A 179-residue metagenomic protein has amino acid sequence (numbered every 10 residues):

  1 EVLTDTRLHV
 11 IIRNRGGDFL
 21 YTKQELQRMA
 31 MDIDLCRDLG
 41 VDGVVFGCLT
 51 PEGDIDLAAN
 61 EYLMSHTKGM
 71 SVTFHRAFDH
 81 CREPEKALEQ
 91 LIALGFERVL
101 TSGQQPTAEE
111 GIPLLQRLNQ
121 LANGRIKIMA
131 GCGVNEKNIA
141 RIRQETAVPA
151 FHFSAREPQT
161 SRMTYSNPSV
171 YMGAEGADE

Functional and structural regions predicted by a protein language model:
E1-G16, I55-A77, I112-E136, G173-E179: Alpha-helix-loop-beta-strand connector modules within alpha/beta enzyme cores
E1-N60: Glycine/small-residue-rich loop that forms an oxyanion/phosphate-binding "nest" at active or ligand-binding sites
R15-T22, C48-I55, F78-R82, Q104-E110 (+1 more regions): Short, small-residue-enriched loops and turns at beta-alpha junctions that line or gate enzyme active sites
G17-L35, D79-L94, L118-G124, I128 (+1 more regions): Catalytic cores of alpha/beta
Q24-E25, A59-E61, L88-E89, L114-Q116 (+1 more regions): Short low-complexity, flexible loop/linker segments enriched in glycine and/or proline with clustered acidic
E25-Q27, T160-D178: Short, flexible, glycine-rich and Lys/Arg-enriched loop motifs at helix boundaries that contact anionic partners
L35-P51, F96-E109, T146-N167: Glycine-rich phosphate-binding active-site loops on the catalytic face of alpha/beta enzymes
G40-G95: Hydrophobic, well-structured mid-protein blocks that either form specific transmembrane helices
